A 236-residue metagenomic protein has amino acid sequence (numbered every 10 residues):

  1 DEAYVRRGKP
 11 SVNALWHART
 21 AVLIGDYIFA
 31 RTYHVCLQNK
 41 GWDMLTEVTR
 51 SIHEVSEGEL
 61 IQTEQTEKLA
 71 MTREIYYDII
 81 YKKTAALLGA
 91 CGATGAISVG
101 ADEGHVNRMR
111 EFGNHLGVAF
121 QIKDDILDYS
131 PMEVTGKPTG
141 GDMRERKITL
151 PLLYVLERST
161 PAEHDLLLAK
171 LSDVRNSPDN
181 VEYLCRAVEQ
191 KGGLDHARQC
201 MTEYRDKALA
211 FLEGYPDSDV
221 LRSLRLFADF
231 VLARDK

Functional and structural regions predicted by a protein language model:
D1-K236: All-alpha prenyltransferase/terpene-synthase fold signal
